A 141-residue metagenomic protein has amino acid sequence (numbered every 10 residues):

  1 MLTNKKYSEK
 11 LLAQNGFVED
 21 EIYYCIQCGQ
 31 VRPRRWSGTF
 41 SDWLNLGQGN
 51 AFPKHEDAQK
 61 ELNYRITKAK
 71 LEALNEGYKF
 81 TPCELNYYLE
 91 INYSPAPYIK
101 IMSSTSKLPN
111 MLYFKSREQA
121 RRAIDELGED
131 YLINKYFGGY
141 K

Functional and structural regions predicted by a protein language model:
M1-K141: Structural boundary micro-motifs
